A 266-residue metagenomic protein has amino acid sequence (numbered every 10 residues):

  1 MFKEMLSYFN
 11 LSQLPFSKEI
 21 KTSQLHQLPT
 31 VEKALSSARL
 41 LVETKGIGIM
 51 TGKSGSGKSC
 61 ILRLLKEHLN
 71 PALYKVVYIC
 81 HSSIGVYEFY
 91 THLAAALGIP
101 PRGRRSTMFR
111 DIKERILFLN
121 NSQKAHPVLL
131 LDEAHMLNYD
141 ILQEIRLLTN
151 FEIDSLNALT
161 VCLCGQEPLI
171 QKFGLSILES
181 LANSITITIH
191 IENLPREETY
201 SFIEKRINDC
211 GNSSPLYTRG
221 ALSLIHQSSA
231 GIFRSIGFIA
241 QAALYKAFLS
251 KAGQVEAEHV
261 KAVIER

Functional and structural regions predicted by a protein language model:
M1-T44, E265: A short, basic N-terminal segment
F2-M5, A158, S180, E197-E198 (+2 more regions): C-terminal alpha-helical "lid" subdomain
L6-S7, G85-E88, P100-E144, E152-N157 (+4 more regions): Mid-core helix/loop region of P-loop NTP-binding domains shared across ATPases and GTPases
L11-L14, L73-V76, I84-G103: Conserved NTP-binding/hydrolysis module of P-loop NTPases
E43-L64: Walker A/P-loop nucleotide-binding motif
G48-T51, Y78, L130: Short hydrophobic/aromatic beta-strand immediately N-terminal to the Walker A/P-loop
K66-L69, L169-S184: Short regulatory helix/loop adjacent to the ATP-binding pocket of P-loop NTPases
I79-S82, F173, T186-T199: Conserved AAA+ ATPase "SRH/arginine-finger" region at the nucleotide-binding site
